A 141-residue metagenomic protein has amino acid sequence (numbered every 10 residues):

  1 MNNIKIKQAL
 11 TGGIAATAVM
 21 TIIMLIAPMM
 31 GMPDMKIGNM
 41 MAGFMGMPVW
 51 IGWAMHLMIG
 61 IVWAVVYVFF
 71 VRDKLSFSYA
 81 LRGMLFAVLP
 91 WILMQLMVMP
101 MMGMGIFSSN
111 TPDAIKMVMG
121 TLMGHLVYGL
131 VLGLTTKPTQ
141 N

Functional and structural regions predicted by a protein language model:
M1-N141: Juxtamembrane/disordered regions of integral membrane proteins
